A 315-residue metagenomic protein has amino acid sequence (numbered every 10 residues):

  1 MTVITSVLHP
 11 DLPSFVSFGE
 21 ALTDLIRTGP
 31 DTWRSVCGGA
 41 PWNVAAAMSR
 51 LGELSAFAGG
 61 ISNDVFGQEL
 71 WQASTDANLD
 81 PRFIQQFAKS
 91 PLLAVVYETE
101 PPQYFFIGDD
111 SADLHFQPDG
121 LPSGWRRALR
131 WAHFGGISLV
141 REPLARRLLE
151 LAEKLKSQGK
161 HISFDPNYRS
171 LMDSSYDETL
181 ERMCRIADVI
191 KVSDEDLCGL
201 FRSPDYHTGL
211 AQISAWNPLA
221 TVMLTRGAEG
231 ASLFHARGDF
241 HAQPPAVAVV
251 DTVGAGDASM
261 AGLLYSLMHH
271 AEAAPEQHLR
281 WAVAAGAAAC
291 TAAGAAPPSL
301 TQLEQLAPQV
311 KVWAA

Functional and structural regions predicted by a protein language model:
M1-S14, K154, Y206-A315: Conserved phosphate-binding/catalytic region of the ribokinase-like
T2, D110-D119, R169-S175: Short gly/ser/thr-rich secondary-structure transition/capping motifs
T2-A77, A293, A315: Glycine-rich phosphate/adenosyl-contacting loop at the front of the ribokinase-like
L12, L54-F134, K160, L306-A315: Conserved N-terminal subdomain of the carbohydrate kinase-like
S17, F83, S163-F164, K191-V192 (+1 more regions): General beta-strand structural signal in soluble alpha/beta enzymes
M48, S193, G256: Short, conserved phosphate/pyrophosphate- and ester-handling motifs at nucleotide-, phospho-/glycolipid
G124-W125, R182-M183, A215: Structural alpha-helical scaffold elements that stabilize or flank donor/cofactor-binding regions in carbohydrate
I137-Q212, A220, G230: Conserved beta-alpha-beta core of the PfkB/ribokinase-like small-molecule kinase fold
